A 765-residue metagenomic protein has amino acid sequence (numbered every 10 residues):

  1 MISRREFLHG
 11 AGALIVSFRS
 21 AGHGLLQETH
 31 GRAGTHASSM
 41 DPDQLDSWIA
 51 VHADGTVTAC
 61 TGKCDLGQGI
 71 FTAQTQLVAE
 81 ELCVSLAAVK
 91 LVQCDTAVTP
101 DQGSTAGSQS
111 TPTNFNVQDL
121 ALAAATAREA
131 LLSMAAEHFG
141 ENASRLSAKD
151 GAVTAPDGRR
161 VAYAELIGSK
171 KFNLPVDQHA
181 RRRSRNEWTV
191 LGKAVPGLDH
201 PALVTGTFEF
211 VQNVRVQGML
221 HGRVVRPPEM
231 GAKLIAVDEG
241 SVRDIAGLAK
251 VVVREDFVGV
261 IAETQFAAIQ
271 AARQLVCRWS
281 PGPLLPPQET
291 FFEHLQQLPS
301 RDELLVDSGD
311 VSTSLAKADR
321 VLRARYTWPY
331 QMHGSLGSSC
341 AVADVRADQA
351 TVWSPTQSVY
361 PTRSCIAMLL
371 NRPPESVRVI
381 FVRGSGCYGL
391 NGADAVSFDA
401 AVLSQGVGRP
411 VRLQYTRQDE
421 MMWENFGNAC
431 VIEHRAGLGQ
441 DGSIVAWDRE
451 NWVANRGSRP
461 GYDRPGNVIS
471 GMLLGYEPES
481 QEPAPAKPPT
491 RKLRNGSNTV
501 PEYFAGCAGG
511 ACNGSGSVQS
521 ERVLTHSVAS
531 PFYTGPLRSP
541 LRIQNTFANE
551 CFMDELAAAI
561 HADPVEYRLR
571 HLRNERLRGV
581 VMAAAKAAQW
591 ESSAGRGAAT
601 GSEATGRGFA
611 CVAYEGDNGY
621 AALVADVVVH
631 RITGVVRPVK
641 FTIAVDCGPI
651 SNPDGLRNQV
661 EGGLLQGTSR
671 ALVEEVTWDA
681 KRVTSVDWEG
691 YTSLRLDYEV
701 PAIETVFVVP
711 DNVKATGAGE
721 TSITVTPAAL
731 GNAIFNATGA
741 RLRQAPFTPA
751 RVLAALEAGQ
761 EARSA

Functional and structural regions predicted by a protein language model:
I2-S20, E28-A765: Cofactor-binding beta-sheet edge motifs in enzyme active sites
